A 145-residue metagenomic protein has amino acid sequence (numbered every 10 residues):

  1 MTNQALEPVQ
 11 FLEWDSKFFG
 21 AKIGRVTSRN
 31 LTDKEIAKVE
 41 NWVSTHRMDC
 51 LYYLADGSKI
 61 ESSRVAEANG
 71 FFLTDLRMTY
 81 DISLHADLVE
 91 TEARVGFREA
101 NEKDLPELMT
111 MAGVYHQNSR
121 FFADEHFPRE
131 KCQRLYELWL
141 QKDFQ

Functional and structural regions predicted by a protein language model:
M1-F11, D15-G24, S83-K103: Conserved N-terminal entry element of GNAT/NAT acetyltransferase domains
N3-Q10, K34-E35, N69, T110: Short low-complexity stretches enriched in small and charged residues
W14, I36-K38, L108-G113: Short, flexible segments with low predicted structural confidence
W14, N41, K142: Short, flexible, glycine/charge-rich loop motifs used to bind or transfer phosphoryl groups or to couple energy/partner
A21-S28, T91-R134, L138: Short amphipathic alpha-helix that is part of the acyltransferase structural core
S28-K103: Acyl-donor-binding surface of acyltransferase catalytic domains
V43, H116, D143-F144: Hydrophobic, Leu/Ile/Phe/Ala-enriched alpha-helical segments that form helix-helix packing faces
K59-V65, F127-Q145: Active-site rim helix/loop that mediates acceptor-substrate recognition in acyltransferases
